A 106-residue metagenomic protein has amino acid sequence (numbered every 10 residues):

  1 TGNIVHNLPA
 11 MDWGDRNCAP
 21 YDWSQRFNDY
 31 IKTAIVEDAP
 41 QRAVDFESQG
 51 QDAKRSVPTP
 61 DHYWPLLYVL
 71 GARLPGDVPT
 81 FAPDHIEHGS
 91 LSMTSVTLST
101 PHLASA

Functional and structural regions predicted by a protein language model:
T1-A106: Surface-exposed, charge/polar-rich loops and edge strands
